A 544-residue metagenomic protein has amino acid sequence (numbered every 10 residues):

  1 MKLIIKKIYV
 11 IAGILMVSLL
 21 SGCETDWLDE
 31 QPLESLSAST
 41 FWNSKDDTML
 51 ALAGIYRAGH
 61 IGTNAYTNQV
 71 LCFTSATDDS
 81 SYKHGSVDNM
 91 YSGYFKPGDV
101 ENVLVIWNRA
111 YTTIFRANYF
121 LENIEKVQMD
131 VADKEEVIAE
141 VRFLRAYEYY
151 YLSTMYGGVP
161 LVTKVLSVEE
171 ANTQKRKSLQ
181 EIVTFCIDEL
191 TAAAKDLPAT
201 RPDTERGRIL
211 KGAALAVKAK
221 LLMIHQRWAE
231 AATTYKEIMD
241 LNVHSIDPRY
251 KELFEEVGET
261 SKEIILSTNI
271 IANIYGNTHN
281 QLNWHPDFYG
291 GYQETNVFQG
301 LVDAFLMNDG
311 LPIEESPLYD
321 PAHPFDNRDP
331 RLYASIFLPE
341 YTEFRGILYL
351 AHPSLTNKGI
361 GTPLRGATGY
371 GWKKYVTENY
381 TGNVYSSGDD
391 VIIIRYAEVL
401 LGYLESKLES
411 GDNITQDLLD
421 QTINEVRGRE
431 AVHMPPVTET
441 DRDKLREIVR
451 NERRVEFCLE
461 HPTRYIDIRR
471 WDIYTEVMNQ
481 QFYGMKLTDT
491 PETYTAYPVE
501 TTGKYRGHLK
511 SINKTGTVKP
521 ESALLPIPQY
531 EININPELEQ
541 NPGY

Functional and structural regions predicted by a protein language model:
M1-S21: Sec-dependent bacterial lipoprotein signal peptides
C23-E24, A110-T113, F185-I187, F254-L311 (+4 more regions): Long, intrinsically disordered, low-complexity segments
E24-V87, V183, T191-A194, R208-N357 (+1 more regions): An aromatic- and glycine-enriched ligand-binding surface/loop that stacks and positions planar moieties
S44-T63, S86-Y156, A171-T184, L190-D203 (+5 more regions): Conserved, well-structured interaction surfaces
Y91, Y319-Y396, G543: Flexible, polar/acidic helix-loop-strand segments at domain edges
